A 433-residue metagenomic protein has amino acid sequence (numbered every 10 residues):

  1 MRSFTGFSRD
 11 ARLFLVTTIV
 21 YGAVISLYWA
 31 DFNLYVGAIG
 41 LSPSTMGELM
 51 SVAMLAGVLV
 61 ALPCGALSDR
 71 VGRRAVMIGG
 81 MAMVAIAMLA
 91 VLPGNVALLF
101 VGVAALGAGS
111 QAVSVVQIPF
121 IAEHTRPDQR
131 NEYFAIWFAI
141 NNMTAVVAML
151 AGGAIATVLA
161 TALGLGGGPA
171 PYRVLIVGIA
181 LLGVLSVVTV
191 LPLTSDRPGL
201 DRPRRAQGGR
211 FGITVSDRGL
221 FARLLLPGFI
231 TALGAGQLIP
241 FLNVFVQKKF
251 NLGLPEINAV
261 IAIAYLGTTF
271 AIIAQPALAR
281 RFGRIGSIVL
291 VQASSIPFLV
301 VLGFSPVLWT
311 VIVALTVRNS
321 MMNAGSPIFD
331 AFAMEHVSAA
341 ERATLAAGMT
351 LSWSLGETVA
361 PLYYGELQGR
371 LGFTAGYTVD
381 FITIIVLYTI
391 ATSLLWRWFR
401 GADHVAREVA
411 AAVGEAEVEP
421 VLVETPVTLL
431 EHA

Functional and structural regions predicted by a protein language model:
M1-S8, S195-P227, V413-T428: Juxtamembrane intracellular "pre-TM" segments in multi-pass secondary transporters
R2-A56, L220-I261: Helix-loop boundary and gating motifs at the non-cytosolic
I19, A87, A97-V113, T310-A324: Hydrophobic core of transmembrane alpha-helices in multi-pass small-molecule transporters, especially MFS/SLC-type
E48-G65, A262-A274: Central cavity-lining transmembrane alpha-helices of secondary-active solute carriers, predominantly the Major
V60-G72, A271-R284, Q368-G369: Helix-to-loop junctions at the C-terminal end of transmembrane segments in multipass secondary transporters
A75-L89, G286-V300: Structural signature of the two symmetry-related core transmembrane helices
T157-A180, E366-Y388: A membrane-interface helix-boundary motif in multi-pass transporters
A180-D201, A391-F399: C-terminal membrane-cytosol helix-exit motif in multi-pass small-molecule transporters
